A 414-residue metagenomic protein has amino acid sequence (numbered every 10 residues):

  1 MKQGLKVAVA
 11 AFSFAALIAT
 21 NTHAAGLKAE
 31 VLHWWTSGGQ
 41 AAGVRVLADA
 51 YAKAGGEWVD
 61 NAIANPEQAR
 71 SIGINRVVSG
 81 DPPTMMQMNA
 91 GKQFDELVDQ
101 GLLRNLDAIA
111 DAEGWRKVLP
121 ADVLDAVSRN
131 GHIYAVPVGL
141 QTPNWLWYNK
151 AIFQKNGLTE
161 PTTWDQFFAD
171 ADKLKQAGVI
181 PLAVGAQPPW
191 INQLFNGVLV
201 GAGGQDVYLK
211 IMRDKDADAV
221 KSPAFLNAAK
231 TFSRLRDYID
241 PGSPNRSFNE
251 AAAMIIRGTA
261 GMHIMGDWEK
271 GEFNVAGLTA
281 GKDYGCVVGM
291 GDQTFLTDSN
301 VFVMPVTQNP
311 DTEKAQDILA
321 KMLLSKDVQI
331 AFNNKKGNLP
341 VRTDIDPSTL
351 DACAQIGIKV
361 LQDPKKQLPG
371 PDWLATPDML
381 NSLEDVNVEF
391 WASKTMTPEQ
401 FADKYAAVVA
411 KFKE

Functional and structural regions predicted by a protein language model:
V9-F12, T22-D95, D99-Q100, A112-G114 (+4 more regions): Conserved N-terminal structural module of periplasmic/extracytoplasmic solute-binding proteins
A25-L27, D49, K53-A54, S79 (+4 more regions): Extracytoplasmic/periplasmic substrate-recognition and gating elements
L27-K28, A50-K53, Q154, Q362-E414: Conserved C-terminal helix/tail region of periplasmic/extracytoplasmic solute-binding proteins
N75-R76, P83-T84, E113-Y148, I180-P181 (+3 more regions): A structural signal for short loop-to-beta-strand junctions that line the ligand-binding cleft of periplasmic/secreted
N89-P143, F168, L194, G281: Hinge/lid segment of periplasmic solute-binding proteins
L124, K282-V287, N333-E389, E414: Long, aromatic- and glycine/proline-rich binding clefts that accommodate carbohydrate-like moieties
I133-V138, F168-A217, A260: Extracytoplasmic/periplasmic solute-binding protein
A171-L174, D214-P244: Glycine-centered hinge/linker elements that transmit conformational signals in sensory and ligand-binding systems
